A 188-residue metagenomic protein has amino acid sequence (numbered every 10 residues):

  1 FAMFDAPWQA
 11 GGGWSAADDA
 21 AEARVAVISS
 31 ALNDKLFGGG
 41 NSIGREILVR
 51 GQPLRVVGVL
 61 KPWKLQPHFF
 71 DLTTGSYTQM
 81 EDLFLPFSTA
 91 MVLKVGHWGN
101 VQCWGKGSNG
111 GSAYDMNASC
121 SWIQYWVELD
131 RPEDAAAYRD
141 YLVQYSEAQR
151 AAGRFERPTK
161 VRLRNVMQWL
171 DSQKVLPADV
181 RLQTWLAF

Functional and structural regions predicted by a protein language model:
F1-W14, E22-R181: Mid-to-C-terminal secondary-structure elements that act as membrane-proximal/extracytoplasmic interface segments
A17: S-adenosyl-L-methionine/SAH cofactor-binding core of RNA-modifying enzymes
W185-F188: Selective detector of the "anchor" transmembrane alpha-helix that sits immediately C-terminal
